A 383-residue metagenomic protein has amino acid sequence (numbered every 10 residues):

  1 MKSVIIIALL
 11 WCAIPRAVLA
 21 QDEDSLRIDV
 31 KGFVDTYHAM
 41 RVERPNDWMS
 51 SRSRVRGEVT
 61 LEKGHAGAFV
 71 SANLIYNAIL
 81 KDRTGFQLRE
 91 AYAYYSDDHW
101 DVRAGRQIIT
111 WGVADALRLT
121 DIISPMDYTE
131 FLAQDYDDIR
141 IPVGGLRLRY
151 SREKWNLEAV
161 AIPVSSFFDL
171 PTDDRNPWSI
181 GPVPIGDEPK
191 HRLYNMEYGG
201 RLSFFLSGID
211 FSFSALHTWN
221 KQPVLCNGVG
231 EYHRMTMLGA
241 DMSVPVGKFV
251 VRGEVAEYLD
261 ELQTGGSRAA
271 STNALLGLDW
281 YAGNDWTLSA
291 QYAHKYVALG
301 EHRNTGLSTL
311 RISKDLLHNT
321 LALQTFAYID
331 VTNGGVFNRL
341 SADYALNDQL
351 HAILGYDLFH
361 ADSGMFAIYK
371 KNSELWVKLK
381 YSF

Functional and structural regions predicted by a protein language model:
D22, I28, V59-K63, Y94-D97 (+10 more regions): Residue-level signature of outer-membrane beta-barrel architecture
G32-H38, V70-L74, A104-R106, A159-P163 (+6 more regions): Transmembrane beta-barrel strands of outer-membrane/channel proteins
P45-S51, K81-L88, Y136-D138, K190-Y194 (+5 more regions): Replace "Gram-negative outer membrane beta-barrel proteins" with "bacterial and organellar outer membrane beta-barrel
S51-G57, L88-A91, P142-L146, M196-G200 (+5 more regions): Hydrophobic, lipid-facing positions within transmembrane beta-strands of outer-membrane proteins
T60-P177, S207, A361: Outer membrane beta-barrel
H65-V70, W100-V102, K154-L157, G208-F211 (+4 more regions): Repeated loop/turn-to-beta-strand initiation elements of outer-membrane beta-barrel proteins
S243-I329: Detector for outer-membrane/organellar transmembrane beta-barrel domains, recognizing the amphipathic beta-strand
I312, Y356, K371-F383: Outer-membrane beta-barrel "beta-signal"
